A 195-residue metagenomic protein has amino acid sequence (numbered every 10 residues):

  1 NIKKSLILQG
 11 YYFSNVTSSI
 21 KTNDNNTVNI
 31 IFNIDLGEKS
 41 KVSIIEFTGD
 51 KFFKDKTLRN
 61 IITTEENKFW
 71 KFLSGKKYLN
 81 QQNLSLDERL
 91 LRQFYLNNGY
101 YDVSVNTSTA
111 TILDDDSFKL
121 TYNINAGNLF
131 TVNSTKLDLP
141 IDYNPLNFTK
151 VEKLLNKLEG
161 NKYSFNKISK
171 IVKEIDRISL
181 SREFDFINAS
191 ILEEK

Functional and structural regions predicted by a protein language model:
N1-K195: Periplasmic polypeptide-binding modules associated with outer-membrane biogenesis and secretion
